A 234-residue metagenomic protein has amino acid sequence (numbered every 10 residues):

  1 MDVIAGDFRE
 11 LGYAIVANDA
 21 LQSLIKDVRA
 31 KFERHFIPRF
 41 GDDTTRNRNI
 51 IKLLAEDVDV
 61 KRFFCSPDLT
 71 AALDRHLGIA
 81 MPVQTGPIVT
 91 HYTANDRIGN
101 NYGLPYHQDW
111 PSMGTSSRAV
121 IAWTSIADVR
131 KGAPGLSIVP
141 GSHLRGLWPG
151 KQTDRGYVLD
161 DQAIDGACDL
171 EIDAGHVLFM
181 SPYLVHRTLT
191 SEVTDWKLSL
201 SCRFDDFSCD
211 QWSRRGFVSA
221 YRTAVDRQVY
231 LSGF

Functional and structural regions predicted by a protein language model:
M1-Y106, S112-M113: Non-heme Fe(II)-dependent double-stranded beta-helix
V3, D27, F36-P38, V177 (+1 more regions): Non-heme Fe(II)/2-oxoglutarate
Y13-I15, I121-S125, A167-D169, V177-F179 (+2 more regions): Conserved hydrophobic/aromatic beta-strand scaffold that supports enzyme active sites
N18-A20, G86-I88, S125, G141 (+1 more regions): Short, well-ordered beta-to-alpha junction loops that form the rim of enzyme active sites and present histidine/acidic
V89-D96, W110-P111, R118, I126-K131 (+1 more regions): Short acidic/polar capping segments at secondary-structure boundaries
H107, G114-K131, E171-I172, F179 (+1 more regions): Short, conserved beta-strand element in jelly-roll/cupin
V129-L189, C209, F217, Y221 (+1 more regions): Double-stranded beta-helix
